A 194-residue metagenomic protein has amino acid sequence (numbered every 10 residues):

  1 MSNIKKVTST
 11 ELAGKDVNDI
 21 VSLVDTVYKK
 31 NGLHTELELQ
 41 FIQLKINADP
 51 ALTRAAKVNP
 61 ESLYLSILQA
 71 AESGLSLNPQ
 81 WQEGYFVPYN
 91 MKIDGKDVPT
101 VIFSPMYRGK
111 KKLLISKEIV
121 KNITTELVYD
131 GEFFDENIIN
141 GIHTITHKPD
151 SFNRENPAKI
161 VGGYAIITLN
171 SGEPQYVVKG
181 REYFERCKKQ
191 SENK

Functional and structural regions predicted by a protein language model:
M1-Y28: Glycine- and charge-rich intrinsically disordered segments
N18-K194: Binding-interface segments
